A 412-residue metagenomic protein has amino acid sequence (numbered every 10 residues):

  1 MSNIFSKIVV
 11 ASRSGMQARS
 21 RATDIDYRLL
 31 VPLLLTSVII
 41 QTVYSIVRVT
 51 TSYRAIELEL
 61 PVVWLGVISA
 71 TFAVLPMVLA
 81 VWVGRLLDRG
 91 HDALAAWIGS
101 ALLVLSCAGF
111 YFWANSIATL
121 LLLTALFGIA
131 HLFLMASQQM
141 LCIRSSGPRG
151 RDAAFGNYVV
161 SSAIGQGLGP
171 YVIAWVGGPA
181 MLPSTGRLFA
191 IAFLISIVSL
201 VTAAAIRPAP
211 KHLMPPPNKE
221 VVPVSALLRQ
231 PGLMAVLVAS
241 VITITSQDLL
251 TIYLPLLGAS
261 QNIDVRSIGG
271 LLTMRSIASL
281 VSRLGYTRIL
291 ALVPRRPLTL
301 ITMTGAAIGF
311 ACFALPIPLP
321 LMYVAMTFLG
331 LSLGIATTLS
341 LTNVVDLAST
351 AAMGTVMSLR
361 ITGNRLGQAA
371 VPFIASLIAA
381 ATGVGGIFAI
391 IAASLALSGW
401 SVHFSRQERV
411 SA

Functional and structural regions predicted by a protein language model:
I8-Y27, P208-V236: Juxtamembrane intracellular "pre-TM" segments in multi-pass secondary transporters
D24-A73, A235, Q247-L257, Q261: Helix-loop boundary and gating motifs at the non-cytosolic
A73-V81, G167, S276-L280, L284 (+1 more regions): Residue-level signature of mid-helix packing/kink "hotspots" within the transmembrane helices of 12-pass Major
V78-Y111: Conserved MFS/SLC helix-loop-helix module at the cytosolic interface between two early adjacent transmembrane helices
L79-H91, G177, S282-P294: Helix-to-loop junctions at the C-terminal end of transmembrane segments in multipass secondary transporters
A101-N115, G305-I317: C-terminal ends and interior cores of transmembrane alpha-helices in multi-pass membrane transporters/permeases
F127-S161: Cytoplasmic helix-loop-helix junction between adjacent transmembrane helices in 12-TM secondary transporters
F193-L213, S398-R406: C-terminal membrane-cytosol helix-exit motif in multi-pass small-molecule transporters
